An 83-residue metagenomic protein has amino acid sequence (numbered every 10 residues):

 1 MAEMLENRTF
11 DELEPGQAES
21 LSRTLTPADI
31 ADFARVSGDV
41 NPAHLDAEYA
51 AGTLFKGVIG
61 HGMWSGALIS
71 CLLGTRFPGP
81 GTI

Functional and structural regions predicted by a protein language model:
A2-G60: Catalytic strand-loop segment that frames the active site of acyl-thioester-processing enzymes
A51-I83: Hydrophobic beta-strand-centered segment that forms part of the acyl-chain substrate-binding groove
